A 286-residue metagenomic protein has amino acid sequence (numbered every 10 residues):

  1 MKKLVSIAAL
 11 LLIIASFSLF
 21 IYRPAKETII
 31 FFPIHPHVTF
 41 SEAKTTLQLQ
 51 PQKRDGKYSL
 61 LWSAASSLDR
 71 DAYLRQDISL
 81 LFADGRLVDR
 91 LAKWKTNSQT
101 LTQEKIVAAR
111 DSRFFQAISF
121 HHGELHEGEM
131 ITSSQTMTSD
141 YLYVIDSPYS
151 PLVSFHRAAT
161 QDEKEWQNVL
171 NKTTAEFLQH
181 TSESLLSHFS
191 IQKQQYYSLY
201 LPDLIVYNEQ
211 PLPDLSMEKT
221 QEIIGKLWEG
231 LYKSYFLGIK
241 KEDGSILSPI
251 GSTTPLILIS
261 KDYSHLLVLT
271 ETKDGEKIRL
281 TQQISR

Functional and structural regions predicted by a protein language model:
M1-L49: Gram-positive cell-envelope targeting signals
T39-S79, T173-L185, F189: Short, surface-exposed binding/anchoring microloops in extracellular/periplasmic proteins
D55, S66-D69, L80-G85, A109-D111 (+1 more regions): Beta-strand elements of well-folded, non-transmembrane domains
G85-T100, W228-K241: Solvent-exposed serine/threonine-rich low-complexity stretches and specific carbohydrate-binding patches
Q99-R110: Exposed aromatic-hydrophobic patches
D111-Q116, F120-Q135, K273-E276: Short acidic/polar inter-strand loop motif in beta-rich domains
G128-W166: Short beta-strand elements
N171-Y263: Intrinsically disordered, low-complexity segments enriched in Gly and acidic/Ser/Thr residues that form flexible
